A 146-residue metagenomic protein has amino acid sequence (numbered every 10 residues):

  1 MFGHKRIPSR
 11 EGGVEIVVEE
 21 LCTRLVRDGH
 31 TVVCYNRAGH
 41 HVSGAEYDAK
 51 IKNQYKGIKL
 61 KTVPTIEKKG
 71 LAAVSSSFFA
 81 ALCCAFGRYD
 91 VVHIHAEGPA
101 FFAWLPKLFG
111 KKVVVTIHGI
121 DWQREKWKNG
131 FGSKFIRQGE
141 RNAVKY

Functional and structural regions predicted by a protein language model:
F2-E11, V17-K68: N-terminal strand-loop element at the rim of the active site of nucleotide-sugar-dependent glycosyltransferases
R10-E11, G44-A45, A72, F102-W104 (+1 more regions): Short glycine-/acidic-enriched loop or helix-start segments at secondary-structure transitions that form or flank
V26, K107, V144: Anion (oxyanion) recognition and catalysis
Y55-C83, K126-G132: A short, charged, and often flexible helix/loop element on the N-terminal side of the glycosyltransferase catalytic
K56, F109-G110, Y146: Short, structured coil segments at secondary-structure junctions
A72-A85, Y89-W122, I136: An aromatic- and histidine-rich active-site surface loop
L82-A85, G132-Y146: Membrane-proximal helix-turn-helix segments that form the acceptor-binding/catalytic region of lipid-linked
